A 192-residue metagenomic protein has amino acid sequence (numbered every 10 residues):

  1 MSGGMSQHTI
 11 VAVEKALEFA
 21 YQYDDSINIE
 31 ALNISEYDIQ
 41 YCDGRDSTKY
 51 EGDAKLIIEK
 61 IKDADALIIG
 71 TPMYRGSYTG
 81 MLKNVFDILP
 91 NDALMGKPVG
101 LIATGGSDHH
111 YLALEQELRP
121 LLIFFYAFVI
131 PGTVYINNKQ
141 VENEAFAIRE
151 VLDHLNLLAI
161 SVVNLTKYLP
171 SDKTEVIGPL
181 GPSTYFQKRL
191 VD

Functional and structural regions predicted by a protein language model:
M1-T71, G76-K83, D153-N156, V163 (+1 more regions): N-terminal beta1-alpha1-beta2 submodule of the flavodoxin-like/Rossmannoid cofactor-binding fold
Q7-H8, N84, H110, I136: Short, electropositive, low-hydrophobicity segments enriched in small/polar residues
A16-D24, M95-D192: FMN-binding flavodoxin-like domain, especially the glycine-rich phosphate-binding loop
N33, P90, I148-V151: Poly-acidic low-complexity segments
K49-Y126: Helix-loop-strand module that forms the ligand-binding subsite of alpha/beta enzymes
